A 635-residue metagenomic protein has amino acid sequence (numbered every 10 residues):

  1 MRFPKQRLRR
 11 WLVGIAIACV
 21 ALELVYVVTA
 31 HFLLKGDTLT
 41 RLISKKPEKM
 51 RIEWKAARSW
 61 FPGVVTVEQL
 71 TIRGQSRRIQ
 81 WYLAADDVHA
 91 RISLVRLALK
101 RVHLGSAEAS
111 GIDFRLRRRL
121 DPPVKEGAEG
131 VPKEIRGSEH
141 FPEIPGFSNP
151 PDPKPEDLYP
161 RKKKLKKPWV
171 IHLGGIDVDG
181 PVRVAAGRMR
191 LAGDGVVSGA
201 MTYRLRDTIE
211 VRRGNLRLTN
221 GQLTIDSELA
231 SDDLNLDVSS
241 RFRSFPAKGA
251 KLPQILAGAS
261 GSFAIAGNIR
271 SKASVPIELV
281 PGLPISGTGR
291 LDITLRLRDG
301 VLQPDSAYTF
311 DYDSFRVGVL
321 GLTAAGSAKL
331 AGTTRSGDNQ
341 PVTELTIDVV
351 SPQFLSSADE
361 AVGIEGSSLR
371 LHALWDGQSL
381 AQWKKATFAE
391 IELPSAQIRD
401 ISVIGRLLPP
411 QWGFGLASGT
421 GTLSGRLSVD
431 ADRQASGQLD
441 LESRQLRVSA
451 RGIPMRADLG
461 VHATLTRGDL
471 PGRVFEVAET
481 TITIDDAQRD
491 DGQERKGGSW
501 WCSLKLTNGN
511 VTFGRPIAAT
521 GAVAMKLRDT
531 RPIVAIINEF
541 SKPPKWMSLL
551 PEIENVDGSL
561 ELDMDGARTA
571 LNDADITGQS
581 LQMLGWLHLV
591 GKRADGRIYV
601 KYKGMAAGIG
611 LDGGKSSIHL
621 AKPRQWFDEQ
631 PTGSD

Functional and structural regions predicted by a protein language model:
M1-M50, S634: N-terminal type II signal-anchor transmembrane helix that functions as the membrane-insertion/stop-transfer segment
R2, E48-K49, Q69-D207, A230-P246 (+7 more regions): Secondary-structure transition motifs
R2-A16, W169, L256-S262, E344 (+6 more regions): Extended terminal
P47-R73: Short extracytoplasmic
K49, R77-I92, G187-T202, T224-P246 (+11 more regions): Amphipathic hydrophobic-ligand
I52-W54, V67, A85, L104 (+14 more regions): Hydrophobic residues on conserved beta-strands that form the core of alpha/beta folds
Q69-G74, R213-L223, S227, V349 (+3 more regions): Short beta-strand segments that buttress and anchor functional surface loops
L70, V88, A107-I112, I176-V182 (+14 more regions): Solvent-exposed loop/turn tips at the surfaces of repeat/solenoid architectures
